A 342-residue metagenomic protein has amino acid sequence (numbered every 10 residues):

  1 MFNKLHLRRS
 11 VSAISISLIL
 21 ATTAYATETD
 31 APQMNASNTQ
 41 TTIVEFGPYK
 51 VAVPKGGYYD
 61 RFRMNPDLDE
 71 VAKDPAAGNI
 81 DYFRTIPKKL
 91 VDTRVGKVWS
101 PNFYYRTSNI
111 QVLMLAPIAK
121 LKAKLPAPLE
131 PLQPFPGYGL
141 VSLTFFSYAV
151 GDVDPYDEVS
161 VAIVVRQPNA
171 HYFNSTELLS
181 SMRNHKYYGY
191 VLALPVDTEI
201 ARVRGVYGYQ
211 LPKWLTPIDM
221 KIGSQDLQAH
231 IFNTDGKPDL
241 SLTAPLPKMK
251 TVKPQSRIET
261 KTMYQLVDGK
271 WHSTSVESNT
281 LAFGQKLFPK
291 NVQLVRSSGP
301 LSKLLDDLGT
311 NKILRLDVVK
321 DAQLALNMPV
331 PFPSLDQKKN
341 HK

Functional and structural regions predicted by a protein language model:
F2-S12: Bacterial N-terminal signal peptides that target proteins for export
S12-A21: Bacterial N-terminal signal peptides
A24-A26: Boundary at the C-terminal end of the N-terminal hydrophobic targeting segment
D30-G96, P195-K342: Interaction-surface and assembly-scaffold signal
D60-Y156: Long alpha-helical, hydrophobic tracts
E70-V71, R94, Y105, N109 (+1 more regions): Structured soluble/peripheral alpha/beta segments that form catalytic or ligand/cofactor-binding pockets
V112-A116, I163, V292-Q293, S297: Short beta-strand element of the conserved SAM-dependent methyltransferase core
